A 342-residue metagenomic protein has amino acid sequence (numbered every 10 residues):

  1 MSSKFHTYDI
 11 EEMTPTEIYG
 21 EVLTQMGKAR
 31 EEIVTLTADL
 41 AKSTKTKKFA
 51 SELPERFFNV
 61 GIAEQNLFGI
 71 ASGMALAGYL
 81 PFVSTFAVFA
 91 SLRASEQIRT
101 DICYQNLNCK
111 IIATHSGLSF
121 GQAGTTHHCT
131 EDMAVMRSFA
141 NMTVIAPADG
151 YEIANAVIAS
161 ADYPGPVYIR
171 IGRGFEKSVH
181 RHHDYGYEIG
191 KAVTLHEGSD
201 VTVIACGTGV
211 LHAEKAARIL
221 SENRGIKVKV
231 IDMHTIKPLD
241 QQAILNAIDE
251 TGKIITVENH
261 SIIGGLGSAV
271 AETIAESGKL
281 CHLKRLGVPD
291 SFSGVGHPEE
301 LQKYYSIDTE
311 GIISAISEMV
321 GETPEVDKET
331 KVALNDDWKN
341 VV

Functional and structural regions predicted by a protein language model:
M1-R170, F175, G186, E329-V342: Thiamine diphosphate
S2-F5, E17-I18, A29-E32, K42-S51 (+2 more regions): Thiamine diphosphate
